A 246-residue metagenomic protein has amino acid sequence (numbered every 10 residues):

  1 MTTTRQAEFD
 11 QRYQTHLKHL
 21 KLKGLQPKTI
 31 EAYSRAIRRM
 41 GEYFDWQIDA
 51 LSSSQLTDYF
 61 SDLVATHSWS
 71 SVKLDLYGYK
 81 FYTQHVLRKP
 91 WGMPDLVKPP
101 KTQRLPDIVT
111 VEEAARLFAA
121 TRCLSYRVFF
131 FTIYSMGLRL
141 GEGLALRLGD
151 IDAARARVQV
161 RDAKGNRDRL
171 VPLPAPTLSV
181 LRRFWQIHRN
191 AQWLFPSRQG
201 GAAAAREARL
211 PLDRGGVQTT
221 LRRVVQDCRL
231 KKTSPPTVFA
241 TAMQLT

Functional and structural regions predicted by a protein language model:
M1-T246: Conserved catalytic core of the tyrosine transesterase superfamily
